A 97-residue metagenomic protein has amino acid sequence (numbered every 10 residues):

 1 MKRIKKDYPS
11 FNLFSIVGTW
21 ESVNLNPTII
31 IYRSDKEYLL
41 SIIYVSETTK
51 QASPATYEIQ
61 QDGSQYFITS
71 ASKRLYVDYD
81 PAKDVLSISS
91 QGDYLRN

Functional and structural regions predicted by a protein language model:
M1-V17, L25, A82-K83, S87-Q91 (+1 more regions): Amphipathic/hydrophobic helical signal segments and adjacent flexible N-terminal regions that mediate secretion
K2-K6, K36, K50, K73 (+1 more regions): Context-gated lysine
N12, K36, T49, E58-I59 (+2 more regions): Alpha-helical protein-protein interaction elements
L25-G63: N-terminal glycine/threonine-rich, aromatic-flanked beta-hairpin/loop signature
P27-I31, L75-D84: Broad, structure-driven detector of short, well-ordered beta-strand segments within folded domains
S41-T48, T69-L75, I88-Y94: Secondary-structure transition/turn motif
P54-D78: Short cationic/low-complexity microdomains
